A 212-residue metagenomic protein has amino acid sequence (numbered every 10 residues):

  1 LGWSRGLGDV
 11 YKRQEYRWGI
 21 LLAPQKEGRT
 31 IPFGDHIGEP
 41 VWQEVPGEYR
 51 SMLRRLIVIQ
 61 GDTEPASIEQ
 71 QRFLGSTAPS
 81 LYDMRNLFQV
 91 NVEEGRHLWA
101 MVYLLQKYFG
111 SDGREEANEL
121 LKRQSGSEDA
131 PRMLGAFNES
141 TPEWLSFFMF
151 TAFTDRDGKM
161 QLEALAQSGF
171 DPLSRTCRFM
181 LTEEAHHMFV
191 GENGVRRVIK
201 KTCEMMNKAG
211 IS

Functional and structural regions predicted by a protein language model:
L1-Y11: Short, small-residue-biased leader/transition segments that mark boundaries at the very start of proteins
R5, M206-S212: Extended, helix-rich structural scaffolds rather than catalytic motifs
K12-E27, N91-L121, G191-I199: Conserved alpha-helical segments that form or flank metal/cofactor-binding pockets of metalloenzymes
G19-E39, L53-D62: Conserved oxyanion/phosphate-binding beta-strand-loop segments in alpha/beta enzyme cores
I37-I59, A117-T151, S212: Acidic/His metal-coordination segments adjacent to aromatic residues that form catalytic metal sites in metalloenzymes
V41-E48, S67-Q89, D157-S174: Helix-loop segments that flank and shape redox-cofactor active sites
Y49-Q60, P79-H97, F147, P172-A185: Alpha-helical scaffold segments that form or flank carboxylate-/histidine-based iron centers
E139-H186: Internal, conserved structured core segments that host functional sites
